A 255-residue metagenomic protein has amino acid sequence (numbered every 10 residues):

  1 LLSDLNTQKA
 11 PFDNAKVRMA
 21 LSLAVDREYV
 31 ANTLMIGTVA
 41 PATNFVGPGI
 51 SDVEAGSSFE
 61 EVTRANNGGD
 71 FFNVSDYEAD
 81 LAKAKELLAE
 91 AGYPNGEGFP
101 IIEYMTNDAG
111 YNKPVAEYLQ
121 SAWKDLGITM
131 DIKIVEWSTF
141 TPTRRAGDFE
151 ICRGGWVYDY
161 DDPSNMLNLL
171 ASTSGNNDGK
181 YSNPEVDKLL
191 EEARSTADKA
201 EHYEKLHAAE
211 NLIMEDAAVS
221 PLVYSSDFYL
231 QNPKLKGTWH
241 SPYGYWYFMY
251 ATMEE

Functional and structural regions predicted by a protein language model:
L1-D4, L23, N32, N44-F45 (+4 more regions): Structural recognition of the beta-strand scaffold that forms the well-ordered cores of secreted hydrolase catalytic
S3-N14, G49-A82, Y93-P100, T143-G147 (+2 more regions): Short, solvent-exposed loop/beta-turn-alpha elements that line the ligand-binding surface or hinge of extracytoplasmic
Q8-N32, V186-Y203: Extended ligand-binding regions for polar small-molecule ligands
D13-S121, A208, E254: Append "and occasionally in soluble cytosolic enzymes with long acidic Gly/Pro-rich linkers
N32, E90-Y111, C152-G155, T196-P233: Bilobed periplasmic-binding protein-like "clamshell/Venus-flytrap" ligand-binding domains
Y104, S121-A171, K205: Periplasmic binding protein-like
